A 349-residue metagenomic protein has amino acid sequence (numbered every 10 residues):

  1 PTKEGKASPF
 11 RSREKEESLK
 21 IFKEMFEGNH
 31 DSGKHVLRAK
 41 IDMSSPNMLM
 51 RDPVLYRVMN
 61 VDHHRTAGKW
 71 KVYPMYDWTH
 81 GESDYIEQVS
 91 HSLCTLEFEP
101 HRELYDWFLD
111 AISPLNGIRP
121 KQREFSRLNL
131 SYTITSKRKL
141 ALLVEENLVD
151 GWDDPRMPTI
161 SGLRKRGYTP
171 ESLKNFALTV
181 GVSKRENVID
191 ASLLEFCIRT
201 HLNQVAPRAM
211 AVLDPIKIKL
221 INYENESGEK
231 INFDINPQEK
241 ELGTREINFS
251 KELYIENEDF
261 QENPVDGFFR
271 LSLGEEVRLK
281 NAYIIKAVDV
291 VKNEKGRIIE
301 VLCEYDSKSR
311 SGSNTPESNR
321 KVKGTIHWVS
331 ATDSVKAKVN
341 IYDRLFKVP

Functional and structural regions predicted by a protein language model:
T2-K139, I198, P207, D214-K308: Active-site cores that bind ATP or allylic diphosphates and position pyrophosphate for catalysis
H80-V89, I118-K121, K139-L143, D150-M157 (+1 more regions): Short acidic (Asp/Glu) and glycine-rich catalytic loops that position anionic groups and cofactors
L109, S113, L143-V144, L163 (+1 more regions): Hydrophobic alpha-helix position signal
F125, L130-T135, L163, L213 (+1 more regions): Acidic/His-enriched low-complexity segments
S126-W152, R164-K165: Active-site and substrate-binding clefts of carbohydrate-active enzymes
G151-S250: Extended, domain-scale alpha-helical bundle/helix-rich regions
Y168, V277, T332-S334: Exposed regions on extracellular, virion, or secretory-pathway luminal proteins
Y283-P349: C-terminal, non-catalytic macromolecule-binding modules
